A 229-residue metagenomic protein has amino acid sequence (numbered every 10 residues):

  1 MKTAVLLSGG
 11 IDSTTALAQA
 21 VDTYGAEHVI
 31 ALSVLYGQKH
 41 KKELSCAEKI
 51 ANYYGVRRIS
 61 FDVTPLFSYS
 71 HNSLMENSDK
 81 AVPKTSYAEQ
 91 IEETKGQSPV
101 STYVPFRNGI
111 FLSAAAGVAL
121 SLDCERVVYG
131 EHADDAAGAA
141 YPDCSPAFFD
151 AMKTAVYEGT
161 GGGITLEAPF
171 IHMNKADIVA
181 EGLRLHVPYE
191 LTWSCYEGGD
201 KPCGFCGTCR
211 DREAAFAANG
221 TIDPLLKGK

Functional and structural regions predicted by a protein language model:
M1-H186: ATP-dependent adenylation/nucleotidyltransferase module used to activate substrates
G25, P188, D211-A214: Short functional micro-motifs and their immediate structural scaffolds
L185-G204: Immediate flanking context of iron-sulfur cluster ligation sites
G198-K201, G207-K229: Iron-sulfur (Fe-S) cluster-binding segments and ferredoxin-like electron-carrier domains, especially [2Fe-2S]
